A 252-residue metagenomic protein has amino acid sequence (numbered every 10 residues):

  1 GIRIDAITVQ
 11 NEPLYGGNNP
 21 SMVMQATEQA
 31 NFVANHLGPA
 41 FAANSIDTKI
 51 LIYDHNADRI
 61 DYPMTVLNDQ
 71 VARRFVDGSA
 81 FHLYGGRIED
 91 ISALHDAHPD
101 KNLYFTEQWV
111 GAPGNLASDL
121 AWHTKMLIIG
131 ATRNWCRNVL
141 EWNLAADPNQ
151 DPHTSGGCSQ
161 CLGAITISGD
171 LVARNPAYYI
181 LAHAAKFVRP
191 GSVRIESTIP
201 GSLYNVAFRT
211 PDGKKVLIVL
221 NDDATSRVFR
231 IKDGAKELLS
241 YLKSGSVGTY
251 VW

Functional and structural regions predicted by a protein language model:
G1-A112: Active-site neighborhood of glycoside hydrolase catalytic domains
I7, S79, A131, V139 (+3 more regions): Conserved, mostly hydrophobic/aromatic
V33, L37, D90, T124-L127 (+2 more regions): Stable alpha-helical elements in mature extracytoplasmic
D54, L83, F105-V110, L140-L144 (+4 more regions): Active-site proximal loops enriched in glycine and acidic residues that flank catalytic Cys/His/Asp and coordinate
D90-L94, M126-I129, L203-A207, I218 (+1 more regions): Generic recognition of flexible, low-complexity loop/linker segments
N102-I180, E196-I199: Aromatic/acidic polysaccharide-binding cleft in carbohydrate-active enzymes
K186, S197-G234, Y241, G245: Carbohydrate-binding surface patches
